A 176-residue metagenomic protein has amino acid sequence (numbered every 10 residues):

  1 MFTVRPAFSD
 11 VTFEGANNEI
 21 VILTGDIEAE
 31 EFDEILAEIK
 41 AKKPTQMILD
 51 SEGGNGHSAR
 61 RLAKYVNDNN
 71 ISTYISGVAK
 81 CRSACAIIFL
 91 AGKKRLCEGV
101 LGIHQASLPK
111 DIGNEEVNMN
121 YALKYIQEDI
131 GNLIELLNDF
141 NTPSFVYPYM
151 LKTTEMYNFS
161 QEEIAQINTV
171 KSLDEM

Functional and structural regions predicted by a protein language model:
M1-T3: Bacterial N-terminal signal peptides
A7-E34: STAS-typified acidic loop motif
L23, M47, F89, I164: Terminal peptide-recognition signature
E31, I39-K43, S51, V66-N70 (+5 more regions): Sec/Tat-exported extracytoplasmic proteins
F32-L36, A59-A63, N67, C85-A86 (+5 more regions): Extracytoplasmic/secreted envelope proteins and their assembly/folding machinery, especially bacterial periplasmic
P44-S58, S72-A79: Short, glycine-/small-residue-enriched flexible loop/hinge segments at domain edges that mediate gating
N67, I71-I112: Glycine-rich beta-to-alpha active-site loop
P109-M176: Charged, glycine-interspersed solvent-exposed loop segments at helix/strand-loop junctions that cap or gate access
